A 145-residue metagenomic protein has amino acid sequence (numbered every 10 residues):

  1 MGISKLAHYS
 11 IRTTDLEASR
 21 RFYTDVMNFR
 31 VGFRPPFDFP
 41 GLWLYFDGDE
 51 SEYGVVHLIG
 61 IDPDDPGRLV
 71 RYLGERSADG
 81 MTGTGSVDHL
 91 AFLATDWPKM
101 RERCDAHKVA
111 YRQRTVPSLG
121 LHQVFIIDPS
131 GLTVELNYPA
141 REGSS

Functional and structural regions predicted by a protein language model:
M1-R20, V87-L90, A140-S145: N-terminal beta-strand motif that seeds the catalytic metal site of vicinal oxygen chelate
G2, F92, P98-S145: Vicinal oxygen chelate
K5, D38-P40, S86, G120: Exposed loop/turn and edge beta-strand positions of beta-sandwich/beta-sheet ligand-binding modules
S10, R30-F37, R114-P117, R141-S144: Conserved catalytic-core motifs of GNAT/GCN5-like acyltransferases
S10-R12, Y45, A91-L93, I127: Short hydrophobic/aromatic beta-strand micro-patches that form the beta-sheet surface supporting nucleotide- or nucleic
R12-I61: Core segments of cupin and vicinal oxygen chelate
E50, D64-D65, E142: Active-site/binding-pocket entry motifs
P66-S77: Short, flexible, mixed-charge acidic loops at enzyme active sites
